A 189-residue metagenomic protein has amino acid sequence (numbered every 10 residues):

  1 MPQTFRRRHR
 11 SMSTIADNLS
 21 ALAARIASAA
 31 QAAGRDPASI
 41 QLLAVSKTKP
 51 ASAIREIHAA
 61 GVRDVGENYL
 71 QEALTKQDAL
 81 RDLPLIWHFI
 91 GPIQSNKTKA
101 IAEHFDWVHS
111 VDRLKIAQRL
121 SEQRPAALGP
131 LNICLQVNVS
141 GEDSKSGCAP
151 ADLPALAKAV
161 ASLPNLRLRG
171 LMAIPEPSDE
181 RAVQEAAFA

Functional and structural regions predicted by a protein language model:
F5, R10-A189: Conserved alpha/beta-domain cores
